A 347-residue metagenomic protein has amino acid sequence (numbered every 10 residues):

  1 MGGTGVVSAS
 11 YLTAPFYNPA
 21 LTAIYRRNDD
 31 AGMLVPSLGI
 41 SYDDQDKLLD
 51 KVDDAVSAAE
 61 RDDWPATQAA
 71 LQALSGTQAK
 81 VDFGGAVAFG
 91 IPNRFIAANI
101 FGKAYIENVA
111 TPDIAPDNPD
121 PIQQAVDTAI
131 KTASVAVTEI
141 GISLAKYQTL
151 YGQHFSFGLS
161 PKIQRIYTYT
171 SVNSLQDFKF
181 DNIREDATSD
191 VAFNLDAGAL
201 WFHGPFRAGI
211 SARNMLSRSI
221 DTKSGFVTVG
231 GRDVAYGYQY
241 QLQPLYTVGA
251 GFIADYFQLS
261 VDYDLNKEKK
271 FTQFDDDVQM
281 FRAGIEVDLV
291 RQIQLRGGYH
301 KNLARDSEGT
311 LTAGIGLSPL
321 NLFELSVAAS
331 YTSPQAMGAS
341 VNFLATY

Functional and structural regions predicted by a protein language model:
G2-Y347: Subset of outer-membrane beta-barrel
